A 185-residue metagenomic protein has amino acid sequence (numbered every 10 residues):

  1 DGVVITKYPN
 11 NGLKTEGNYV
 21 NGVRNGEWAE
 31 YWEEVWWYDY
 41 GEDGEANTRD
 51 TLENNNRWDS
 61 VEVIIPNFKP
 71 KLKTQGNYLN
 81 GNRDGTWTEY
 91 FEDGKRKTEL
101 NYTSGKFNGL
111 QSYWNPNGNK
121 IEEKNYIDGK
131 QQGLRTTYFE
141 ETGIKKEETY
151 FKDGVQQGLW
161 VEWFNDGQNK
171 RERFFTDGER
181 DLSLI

Functional and structural regions predicted by a protein language model:
D1-G44, T51-I185: Glycine/tyrosine- and acidic-biased, solvent-exposed loop/turn segments at the edges of beta-strands
